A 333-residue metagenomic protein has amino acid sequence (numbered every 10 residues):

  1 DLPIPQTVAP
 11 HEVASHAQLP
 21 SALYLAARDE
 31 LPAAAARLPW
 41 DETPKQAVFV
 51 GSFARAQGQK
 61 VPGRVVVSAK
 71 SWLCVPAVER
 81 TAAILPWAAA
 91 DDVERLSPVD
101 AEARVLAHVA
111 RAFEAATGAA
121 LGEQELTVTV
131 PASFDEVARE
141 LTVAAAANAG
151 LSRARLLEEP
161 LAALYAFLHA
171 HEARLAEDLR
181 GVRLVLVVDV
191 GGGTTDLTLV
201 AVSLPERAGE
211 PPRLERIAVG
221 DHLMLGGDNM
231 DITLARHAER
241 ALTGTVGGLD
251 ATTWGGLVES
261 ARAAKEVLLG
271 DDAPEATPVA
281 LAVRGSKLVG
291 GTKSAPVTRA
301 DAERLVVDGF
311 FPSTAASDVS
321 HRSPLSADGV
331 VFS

Functional and structural regions predicted by a protein language model:
D1, E172-R216, A261, S333: Gly/Thr-rich phosphate-binding beta-strand-loop-beta motif of the actin/hexokinase/Hsp70
D1-A9, T198-M224, T233, H237-T243: Basic, amphipathic juxtamembrane/active-site segments that coordinate anionic phosphate or diphosphate groups
L2-A149, E158, I232-S320: Phosphate-binding loop and its immediate beta->loop->alpha context in nucleotide/phosphate-handling enzymes
H16-S21, S152, V182-R183, T195: Short glycine-/polar-rich loops that comprise or flank the Walker A/P-loop and associated switch/sensor motifs
L106-E114, L168-H169, L199-V202: Short, well-ordered amphipathic alpha-helices
F113-G118, E125, A132-F134, T142-L186 (+3 more regions): Hydrophobic, small-residue-rich alpha-helical packing segments that form membrane-like cores
S133, V137, R155, V185-V188 (+6 more regions): Alpha-helix capping and helix-loop boundary segments enriched in small/acidic/polar residues
F134-V137, A163-Y165, T194-T195, L204-R207: Flexible loop/turn segments at secondary-structure boundaries
